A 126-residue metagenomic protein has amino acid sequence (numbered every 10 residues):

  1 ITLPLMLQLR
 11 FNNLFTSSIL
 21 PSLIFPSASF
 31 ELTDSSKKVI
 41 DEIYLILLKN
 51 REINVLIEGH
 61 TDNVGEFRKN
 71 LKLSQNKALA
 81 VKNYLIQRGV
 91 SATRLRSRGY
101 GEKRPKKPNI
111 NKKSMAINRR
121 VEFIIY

Functional and structural regions predicted by a protein language model:
I1-N54: Periplasmic peptidoglycan-binding/tethering modules of Gram-negative envelope proteins
F30-K38, N50, L56-Y126: Periplasmic OmpA-like peptidoglycan-binding domain that tethers envelope proteins to the cell wall
